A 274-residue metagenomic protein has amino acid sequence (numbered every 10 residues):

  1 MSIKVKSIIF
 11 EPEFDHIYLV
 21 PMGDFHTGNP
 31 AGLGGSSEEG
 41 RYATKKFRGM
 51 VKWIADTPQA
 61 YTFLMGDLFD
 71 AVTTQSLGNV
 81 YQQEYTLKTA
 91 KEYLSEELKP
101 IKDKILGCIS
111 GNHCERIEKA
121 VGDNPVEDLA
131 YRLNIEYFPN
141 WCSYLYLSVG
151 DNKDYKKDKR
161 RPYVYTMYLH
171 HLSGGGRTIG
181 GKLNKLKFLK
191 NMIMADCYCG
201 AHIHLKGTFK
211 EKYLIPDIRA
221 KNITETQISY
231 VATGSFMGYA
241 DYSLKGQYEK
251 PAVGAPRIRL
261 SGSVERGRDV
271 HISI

Functional and structural regions predicted by a protein language model:
S7, E11, D15-H16, M22 (+1 more regions): Core catalytic region of metal-dependent phosphoesterases/phosphodiesterases, especially metallo-beta-lactamase-like
F10-V20, L145-M167, E225-I228: Beta-strand-turn-beta hairpins that frame and shape the catalytic cleft of phosphate-ester-processing enzymes
I17-L19, A60-Y61, M167, C197-C199: Structural motif
G23-H26, G66-F69, N112-C114, L172-G174 (+2 more regions): Active-site metal-binding loops of divalent metal-dependent hydrolases
R41-V51, N140-Y144, G175-L189: A Trp-anchored, charged/polar loop motif used as the substrate-binding/catalytic surface of acyl/ester-handling
K99-P100, V121-N134, K159-R161, K187-M192 (+1 more regions): Short, surface-exposed basic-aromatic patches at helix termini and helix-loop junctions that form
S143-Y146, P256-I258: Short beta-strand scaffold segments in enzyme catalytic cores
Y163-I272: Conserved beta-sheet core of the metallophosphoesterase superfamily
